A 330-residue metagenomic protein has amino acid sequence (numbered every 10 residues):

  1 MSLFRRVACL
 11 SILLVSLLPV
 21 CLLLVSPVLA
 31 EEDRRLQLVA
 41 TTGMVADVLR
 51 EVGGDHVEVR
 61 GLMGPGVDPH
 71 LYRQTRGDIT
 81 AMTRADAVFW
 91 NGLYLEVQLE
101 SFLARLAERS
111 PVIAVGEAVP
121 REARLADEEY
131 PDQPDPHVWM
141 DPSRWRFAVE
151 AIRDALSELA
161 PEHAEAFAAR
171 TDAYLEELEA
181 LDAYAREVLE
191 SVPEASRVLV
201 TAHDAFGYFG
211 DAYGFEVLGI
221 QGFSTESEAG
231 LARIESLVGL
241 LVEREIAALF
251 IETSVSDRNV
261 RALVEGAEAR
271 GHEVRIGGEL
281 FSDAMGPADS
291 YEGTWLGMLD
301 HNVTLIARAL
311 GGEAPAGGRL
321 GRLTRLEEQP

Functional and structural regions predicted by a protein language model:
M1-R5: N-terminal secretory signal peptides that target proteins for export/translocation
R6-V7, D204: Hydrophobic alpha-helical segments, especially transmembrane helices and their immediate juxtamembrane helical caps
V7-A8, A309: Generic low-polarity alpha-helical segments
A8-C9, R322: Sequence-pattern detector for short linear motifs and compositional/periodic biases rather than a specific fold
C9-V25: Bacterial N-terminal signal peptides
L29-P330: Extracytoplasmic metal-acquisition and chelation regions
